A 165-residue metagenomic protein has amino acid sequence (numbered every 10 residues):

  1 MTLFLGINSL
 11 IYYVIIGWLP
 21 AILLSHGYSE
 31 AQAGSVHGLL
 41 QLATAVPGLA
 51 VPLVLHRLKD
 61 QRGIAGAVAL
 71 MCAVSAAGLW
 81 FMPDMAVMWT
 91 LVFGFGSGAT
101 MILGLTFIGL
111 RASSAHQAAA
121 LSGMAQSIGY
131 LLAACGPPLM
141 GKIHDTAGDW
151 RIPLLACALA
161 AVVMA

Functional and structural regions predicted by a protein language model:
M1-G48: Extracytoplasmic gate region of multi-pass secondary transporters
S9, Y13, G94-I102: Small-residue-rich segments within alpha-helical transmembrane domains of MFS-like 12-TM solute carriers
P47-D60: Helix-to-loop junctions at the C-terminal end of transmembrane segments in multipass secondary transporters
G63-A77: Structural signature of the two symmetry-related core transmembrane helices
W80-T90: Helix-loop junctions at membrane interfaces in 12-TM secondary transporters
A99-S113: Intracellular juxtamembrane helix-capping segments at the cytosolic ends of symmetry-related transmembrane helices
A112-R151, C157: A late C-terminal transmembrane helix in Major Facilitator Superfamily
L155-A165: Multi-pass alpha-helical transporter architecture, strongest for 12-TM Major Facilitator/SLC carriers used
